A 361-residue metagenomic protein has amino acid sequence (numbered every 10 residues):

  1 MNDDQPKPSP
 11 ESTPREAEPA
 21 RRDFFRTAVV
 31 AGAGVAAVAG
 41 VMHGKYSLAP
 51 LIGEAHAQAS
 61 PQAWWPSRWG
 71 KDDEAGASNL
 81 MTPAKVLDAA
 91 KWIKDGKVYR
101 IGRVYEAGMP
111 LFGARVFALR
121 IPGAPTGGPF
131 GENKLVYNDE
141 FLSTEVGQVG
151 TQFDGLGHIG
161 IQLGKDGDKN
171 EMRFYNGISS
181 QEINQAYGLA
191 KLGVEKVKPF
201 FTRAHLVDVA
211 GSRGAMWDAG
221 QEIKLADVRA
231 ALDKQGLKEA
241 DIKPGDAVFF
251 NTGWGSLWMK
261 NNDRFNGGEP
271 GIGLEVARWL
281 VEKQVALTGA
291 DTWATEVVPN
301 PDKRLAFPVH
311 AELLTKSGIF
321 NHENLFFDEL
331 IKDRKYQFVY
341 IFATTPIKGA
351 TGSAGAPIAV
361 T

Functional and structural regions predicted by a protein language model:
M1-D23, V38-A39, K45-P50: N-terminal secretory signal peptides
D4-P6, F25, L156, I178: Intrinsic disorder/low-complexity detector
E18-P19, L51-T361: Active-/binding-site microenvironments in catalytic and ligand-binding cores
F24-T27, A277: Structured catalytic/translocation cores of nucleotide/phosphate-coupled proteins
A28-A36: Sec-dependent signal peptide hydrophobic core
V41-M42, G164: Short helix-capping/linker segments at secondary-structure and domain boundaries
